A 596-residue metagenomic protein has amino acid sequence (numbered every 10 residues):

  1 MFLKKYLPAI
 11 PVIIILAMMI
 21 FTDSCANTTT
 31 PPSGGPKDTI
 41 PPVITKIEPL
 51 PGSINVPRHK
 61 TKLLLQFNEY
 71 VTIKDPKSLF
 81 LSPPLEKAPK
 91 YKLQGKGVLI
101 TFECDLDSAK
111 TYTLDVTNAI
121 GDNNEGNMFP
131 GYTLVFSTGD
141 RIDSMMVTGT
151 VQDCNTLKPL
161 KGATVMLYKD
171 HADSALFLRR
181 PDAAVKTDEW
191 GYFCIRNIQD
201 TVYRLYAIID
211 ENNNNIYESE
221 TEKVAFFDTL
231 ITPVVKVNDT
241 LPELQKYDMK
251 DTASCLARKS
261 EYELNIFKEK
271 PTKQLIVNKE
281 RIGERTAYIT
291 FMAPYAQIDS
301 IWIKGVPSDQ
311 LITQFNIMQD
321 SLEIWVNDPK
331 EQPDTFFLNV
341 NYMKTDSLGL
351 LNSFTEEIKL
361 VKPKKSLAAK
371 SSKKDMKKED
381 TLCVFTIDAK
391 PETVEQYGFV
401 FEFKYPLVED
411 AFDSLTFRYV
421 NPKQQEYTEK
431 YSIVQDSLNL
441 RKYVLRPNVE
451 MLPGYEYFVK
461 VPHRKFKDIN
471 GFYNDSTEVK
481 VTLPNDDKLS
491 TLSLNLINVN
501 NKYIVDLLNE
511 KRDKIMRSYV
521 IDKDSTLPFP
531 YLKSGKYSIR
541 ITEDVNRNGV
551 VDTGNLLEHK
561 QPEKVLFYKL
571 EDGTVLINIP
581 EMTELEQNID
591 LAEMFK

Functional and structural regions predicted by a protein language model:
F2-K596: N-terminal targeting or signal-anchor segments and their processing/structural boundaries
